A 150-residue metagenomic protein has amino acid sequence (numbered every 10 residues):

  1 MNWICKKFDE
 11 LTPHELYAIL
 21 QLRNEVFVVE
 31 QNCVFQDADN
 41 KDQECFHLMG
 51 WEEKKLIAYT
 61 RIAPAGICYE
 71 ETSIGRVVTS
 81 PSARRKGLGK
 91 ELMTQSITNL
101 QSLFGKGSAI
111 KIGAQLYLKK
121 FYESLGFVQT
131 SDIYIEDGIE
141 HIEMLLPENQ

Functional and structural regions predicted by a protein language model:
M1-D37, D42-F46, E52-K55: Short amphipathic alpha-helix that is part of the acyltransferase structural core
A38-Q43, G66, I135-E136: A short beta-turn/loop motif at secondary-structure boundaries
M49, K55-A65, E70-S73, V78: Conserved beta-strand in the GNAT
A65-I74, R84, G105-S108, G138-E140: A conserved beta-turn-beta hairpin within the catalytic core of GNAT-like acetyltransferases that forms part
T79, R85-T98: Conserved acetyl-CoA-binding loop-helix of GNAT-fold acetyltransferases
S80, Q115: Residue-level recognition of the GNAT/N-acetyltransferase active site
M93, L100-A114: Conserved GNAT acetyl-CoA-binding A-motif
K111, E123, V128-E143: Conserved catalytic-core motifs of GNAT/GCN5-like acyltransferases
